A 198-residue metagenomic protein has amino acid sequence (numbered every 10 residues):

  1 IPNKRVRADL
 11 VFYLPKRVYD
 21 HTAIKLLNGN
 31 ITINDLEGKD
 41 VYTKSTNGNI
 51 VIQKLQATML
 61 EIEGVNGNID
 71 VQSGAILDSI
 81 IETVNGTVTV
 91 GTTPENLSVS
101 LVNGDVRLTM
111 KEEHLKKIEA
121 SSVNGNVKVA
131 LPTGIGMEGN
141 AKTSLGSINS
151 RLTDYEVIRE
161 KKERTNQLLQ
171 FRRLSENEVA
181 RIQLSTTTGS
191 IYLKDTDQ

Functional and structural regions predicted by a protein language model:
I1-Q198: Intrinsically disordered, low-complexity terminal regions
